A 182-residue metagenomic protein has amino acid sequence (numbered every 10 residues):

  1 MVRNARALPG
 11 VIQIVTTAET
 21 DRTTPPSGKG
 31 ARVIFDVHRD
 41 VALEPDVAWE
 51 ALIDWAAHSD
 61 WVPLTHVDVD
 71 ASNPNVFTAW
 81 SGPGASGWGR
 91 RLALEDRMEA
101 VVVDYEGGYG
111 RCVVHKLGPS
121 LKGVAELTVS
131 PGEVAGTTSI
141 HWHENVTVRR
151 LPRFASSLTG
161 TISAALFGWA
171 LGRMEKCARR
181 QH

Functional and structural regions predicted by a protein language model:
A5-N73: Hydrophobic ligand-binding cavity/cleft-lining segments
I14, D21, N145-H182: A conserved amphipathic terminal alpha-helix motif
R32-D40, V76, R97, V124 (+1 more regions): Intrinsic-disorder/low-complexity, polar/charged segments enriched in Ser/Thr/Lys/Arg/Asp/Glu/Gln
V37, W49, I53-A57, P63-D68 (+6 more regions): Hydrophobic/basic alpha-helical segments enriched in Actinobacteria
H38-A42, V101, T128: Generic structural detector for well-ordered beta-strands
S59-P63, V69-V124, E133, G172-H182: Glycine-rich portal/gate segments that line the openings of hydrophobic small-molecule binding cavities
